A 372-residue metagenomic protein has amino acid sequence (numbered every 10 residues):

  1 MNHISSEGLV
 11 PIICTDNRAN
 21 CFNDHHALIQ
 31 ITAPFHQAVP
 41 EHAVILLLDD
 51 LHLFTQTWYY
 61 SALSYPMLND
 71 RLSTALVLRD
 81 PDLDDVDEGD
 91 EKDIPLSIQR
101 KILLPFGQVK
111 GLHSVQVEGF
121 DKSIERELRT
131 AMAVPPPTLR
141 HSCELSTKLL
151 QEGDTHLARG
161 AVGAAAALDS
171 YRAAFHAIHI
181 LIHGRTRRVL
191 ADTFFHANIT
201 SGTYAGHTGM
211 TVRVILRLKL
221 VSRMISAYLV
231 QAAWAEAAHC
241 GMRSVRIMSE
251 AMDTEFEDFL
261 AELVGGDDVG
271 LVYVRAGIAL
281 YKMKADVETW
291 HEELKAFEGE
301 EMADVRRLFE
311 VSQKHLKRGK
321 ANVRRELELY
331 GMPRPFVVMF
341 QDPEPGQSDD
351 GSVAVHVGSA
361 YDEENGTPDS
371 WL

Functional and structural regions predicted by a protein language model:
N2-T138: Long, contiguous interaction/recruitment modules in multidomain scaffold/adaptor proteins
L139-H183, S312: Alpha-helical segment of the N-proximal tetratricopeptide repeat
E144, Q151, L216, S222-R223 (+2 more regions): "A position-specific structural signal for the A-helix of alpha-solenoid helical repeats
H156, Y228, Y273, L280-K282 (+1 more regions): Residue at a conserved register position within TPR or TPR-like alpha-solenoid repeats
G160-A167, W234, G241, D286-L294 (+1 more regions): TPR-repeat structural position
V162-A164, L168, R172-V272: Alpha-helical adaptor scaffolds
A177-R185, I247-F256, L280, E298-G319 (+1 more regions): Alpha-helical junction/boundary sensor with strong preference for TPR arrays
E298, M302-P368: Eukaryote-biased recognition of C-terminal alpha-helical segments
